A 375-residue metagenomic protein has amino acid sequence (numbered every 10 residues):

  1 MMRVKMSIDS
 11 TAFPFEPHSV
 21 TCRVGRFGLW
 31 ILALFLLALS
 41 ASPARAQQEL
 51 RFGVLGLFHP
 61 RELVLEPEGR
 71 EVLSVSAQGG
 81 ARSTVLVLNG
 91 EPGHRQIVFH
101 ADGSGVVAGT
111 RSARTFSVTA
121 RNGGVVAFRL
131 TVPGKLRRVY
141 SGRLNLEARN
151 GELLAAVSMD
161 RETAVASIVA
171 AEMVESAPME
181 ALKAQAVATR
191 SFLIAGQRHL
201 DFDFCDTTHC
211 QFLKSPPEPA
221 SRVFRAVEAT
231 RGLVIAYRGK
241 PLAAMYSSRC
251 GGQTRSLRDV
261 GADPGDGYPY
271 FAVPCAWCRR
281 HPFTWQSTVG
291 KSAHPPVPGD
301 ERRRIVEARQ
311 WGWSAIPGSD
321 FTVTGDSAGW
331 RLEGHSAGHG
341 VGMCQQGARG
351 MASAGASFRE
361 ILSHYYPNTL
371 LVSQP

Functional and structural regions predicted by a protein language model:
M2-P14, V24, I31-F35, L39-P375: Conserved, single-site charged/polar hotspot
